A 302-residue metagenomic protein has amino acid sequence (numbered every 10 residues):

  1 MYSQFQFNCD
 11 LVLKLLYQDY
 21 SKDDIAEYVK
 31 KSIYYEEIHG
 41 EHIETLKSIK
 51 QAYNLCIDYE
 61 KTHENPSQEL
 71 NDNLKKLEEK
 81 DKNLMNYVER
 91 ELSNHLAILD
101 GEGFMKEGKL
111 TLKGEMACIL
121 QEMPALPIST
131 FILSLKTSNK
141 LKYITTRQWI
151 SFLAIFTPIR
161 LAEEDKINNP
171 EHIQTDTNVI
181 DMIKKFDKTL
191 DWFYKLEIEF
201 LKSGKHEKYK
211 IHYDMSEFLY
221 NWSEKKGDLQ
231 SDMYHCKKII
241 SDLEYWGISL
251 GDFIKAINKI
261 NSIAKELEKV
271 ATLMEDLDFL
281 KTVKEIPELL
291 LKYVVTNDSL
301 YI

Functional and structural regions predicted by a protein language model:
M1-I302: Non-catalytic terminal extensions of ATP-dependent helicases
